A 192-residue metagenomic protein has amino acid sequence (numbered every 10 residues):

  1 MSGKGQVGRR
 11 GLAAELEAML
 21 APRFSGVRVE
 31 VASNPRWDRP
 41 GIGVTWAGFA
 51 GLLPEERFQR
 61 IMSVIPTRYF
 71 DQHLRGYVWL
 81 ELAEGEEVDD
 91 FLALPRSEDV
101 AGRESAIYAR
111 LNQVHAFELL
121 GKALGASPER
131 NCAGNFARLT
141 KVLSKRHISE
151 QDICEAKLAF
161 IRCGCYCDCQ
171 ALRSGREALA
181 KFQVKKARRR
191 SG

Functional and structural regions predicted by a protein language model:
M1, R96-S127: Long, charged low-complexity interaction segments
M1-L12: N-terminal presequence-like segments and adjacent domain-start helices
L16, L20, L53-Q72: Short, non-transmembrane amphipathic alpha-helical segments
P22-G43: Short edge beta-strands and adjacent turn/loop segments
I42-F58: A short interface-forming secondary-structure element
Y69-F91: A short amphipathic beta-strand at an alpha->beta junction
F136-E155: Short, charged low-complexity linear segments at domain edges
D152-K186: Short, compact, well-ordered microdomains
